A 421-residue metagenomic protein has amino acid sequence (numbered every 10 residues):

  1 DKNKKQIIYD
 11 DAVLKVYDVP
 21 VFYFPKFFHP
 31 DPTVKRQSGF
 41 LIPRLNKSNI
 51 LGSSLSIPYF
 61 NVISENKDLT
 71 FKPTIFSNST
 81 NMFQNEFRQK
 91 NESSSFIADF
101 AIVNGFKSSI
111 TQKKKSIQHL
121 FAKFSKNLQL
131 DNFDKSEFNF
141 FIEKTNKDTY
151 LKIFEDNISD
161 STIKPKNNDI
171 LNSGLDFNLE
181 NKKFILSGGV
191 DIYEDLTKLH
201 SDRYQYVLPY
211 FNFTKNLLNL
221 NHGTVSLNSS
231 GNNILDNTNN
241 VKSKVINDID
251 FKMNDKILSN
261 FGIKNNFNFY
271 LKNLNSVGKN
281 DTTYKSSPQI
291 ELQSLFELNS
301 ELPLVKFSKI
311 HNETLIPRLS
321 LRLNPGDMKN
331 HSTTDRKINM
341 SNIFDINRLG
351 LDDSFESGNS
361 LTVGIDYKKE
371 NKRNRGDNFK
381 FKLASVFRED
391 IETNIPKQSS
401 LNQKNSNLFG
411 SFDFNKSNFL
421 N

Functional and structural regions predicted by a protein language model:
D1-N421: Outer-membrane beta-barrel proteins and related beta-barrel translocases across Gram-negative bacteria
